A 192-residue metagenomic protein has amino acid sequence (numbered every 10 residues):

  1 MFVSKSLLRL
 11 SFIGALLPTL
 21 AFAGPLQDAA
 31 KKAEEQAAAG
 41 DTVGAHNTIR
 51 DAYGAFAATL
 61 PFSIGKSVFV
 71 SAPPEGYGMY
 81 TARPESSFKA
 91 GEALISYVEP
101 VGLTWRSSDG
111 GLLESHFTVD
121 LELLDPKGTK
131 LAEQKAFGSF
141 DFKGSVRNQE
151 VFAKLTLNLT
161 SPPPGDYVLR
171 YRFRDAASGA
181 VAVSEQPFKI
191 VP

Functional and structural regions predicted by a protein language model:
M1-S6: N-terminal secretory signal peptides that target proteins for export/translocation
L8-R9, A93: Hydrophobic transmembrane signal anchors and adjacent membrane-proximal interface regions, especially in viral
R9-T19: Bacterial N-terminal signal peptides
G24-P192: Intrinsically disordered, low-complexity terminal regions enriched in Ser/Thr/Pro/Gly and charged residues
